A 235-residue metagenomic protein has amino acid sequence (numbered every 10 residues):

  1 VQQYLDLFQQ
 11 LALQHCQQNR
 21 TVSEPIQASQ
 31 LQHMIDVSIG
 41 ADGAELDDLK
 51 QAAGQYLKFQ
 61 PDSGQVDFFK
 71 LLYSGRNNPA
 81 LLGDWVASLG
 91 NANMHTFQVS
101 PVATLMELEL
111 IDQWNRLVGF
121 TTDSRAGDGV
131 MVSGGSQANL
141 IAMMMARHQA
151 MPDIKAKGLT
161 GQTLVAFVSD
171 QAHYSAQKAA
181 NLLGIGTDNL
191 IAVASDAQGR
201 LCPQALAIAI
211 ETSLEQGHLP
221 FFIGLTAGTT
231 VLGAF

Functional and structural regions predicted by a protein language model:
V1-A126: N-terminal entrance/gating region of PLP-dependent enzymes' catalytic architecture
V102-A103, G129-S136, V168-S169, T226: Active-site nucleophile and cofactor-binding loops and adjacent substrate-binding regions of central metabolic enzymes
E107, I111, A126-K157, S175-A179: Conserved beta-loop-alpha segment that forms the PLP phosphate-binding cup at the N-terminus of a helix
I111-R116, V130, N139, H148 (+2 more regions): Cofactor-binding active-site loop characterized by glycine-rich and histidine/acidic residues
R116-F120, M145-K155, N181-L182, I208-Q216 (+1 more regions): Conserved helix-loop functional segments at active or binding sites
T160-P220, L232: PLP-dependent aminotransferase-class I/II
L225-F235: Active-site core of PLP-dependent enzymes with the aminotransferase class I/II
